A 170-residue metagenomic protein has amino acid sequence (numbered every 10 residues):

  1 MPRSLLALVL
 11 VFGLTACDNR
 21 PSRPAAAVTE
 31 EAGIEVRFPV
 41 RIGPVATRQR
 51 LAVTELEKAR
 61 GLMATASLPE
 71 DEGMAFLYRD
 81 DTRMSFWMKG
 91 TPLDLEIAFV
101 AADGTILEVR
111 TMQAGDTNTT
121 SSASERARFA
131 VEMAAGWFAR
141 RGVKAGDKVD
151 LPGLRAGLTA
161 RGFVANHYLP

Functional and structural regions predicted by a protein language model:
L5-F12: Sec-dependent N-terminal signal peptides
L14-A16: C-terminal motif of bacterial Sec signal peptides marking the signal peptidase cleavage site
D18-P170: Compact, glycine-rich, soluble single-domain proteins
